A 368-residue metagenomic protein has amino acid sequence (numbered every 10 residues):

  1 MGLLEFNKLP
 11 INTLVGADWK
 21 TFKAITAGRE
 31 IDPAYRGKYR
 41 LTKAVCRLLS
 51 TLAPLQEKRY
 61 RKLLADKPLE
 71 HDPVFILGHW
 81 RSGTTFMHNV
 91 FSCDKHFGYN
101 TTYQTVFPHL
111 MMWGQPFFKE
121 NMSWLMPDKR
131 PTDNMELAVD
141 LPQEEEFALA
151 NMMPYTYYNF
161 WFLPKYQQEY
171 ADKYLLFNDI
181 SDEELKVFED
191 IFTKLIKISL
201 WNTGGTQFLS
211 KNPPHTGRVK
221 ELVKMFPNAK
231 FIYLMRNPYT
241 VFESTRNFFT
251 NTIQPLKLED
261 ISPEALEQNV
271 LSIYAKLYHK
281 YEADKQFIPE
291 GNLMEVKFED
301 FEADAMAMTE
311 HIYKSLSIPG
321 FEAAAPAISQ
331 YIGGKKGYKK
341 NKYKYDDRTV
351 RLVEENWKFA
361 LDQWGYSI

Functional and structural regions predicted by a protein language model:
M1-Q56, L64, K173-N178, E183-E189 (+2 more regions): PAPS-dependent sulfotransferases, especially Golgi type II membrane carbohydrate sulfotransferases
L55-V74, T105-H109, G114-Q115: N-terminal signal-anchor transmembrane helix
I76-C93: Glycine-rich phosphate-binding P-loop
L77-H79, L209-P213, F298: Short His-Asn-centered micro-motif
C93-Y103: Post-Walker A helix-loop "phosphate-sensing" segment adjacent to the P-loop in P-loop NTPases
V106-F208: PAPS-dependent sulfation machinery
I196, L209-K211, V219, A305 (+1 more regions): Ligand-binding pocket scaffold of soluble enzyme catalytic domains
K211, L222-N247: Conserved phosphate-donor/acceptor-positioning beta-strand/loop module used by diverse small-molecule
